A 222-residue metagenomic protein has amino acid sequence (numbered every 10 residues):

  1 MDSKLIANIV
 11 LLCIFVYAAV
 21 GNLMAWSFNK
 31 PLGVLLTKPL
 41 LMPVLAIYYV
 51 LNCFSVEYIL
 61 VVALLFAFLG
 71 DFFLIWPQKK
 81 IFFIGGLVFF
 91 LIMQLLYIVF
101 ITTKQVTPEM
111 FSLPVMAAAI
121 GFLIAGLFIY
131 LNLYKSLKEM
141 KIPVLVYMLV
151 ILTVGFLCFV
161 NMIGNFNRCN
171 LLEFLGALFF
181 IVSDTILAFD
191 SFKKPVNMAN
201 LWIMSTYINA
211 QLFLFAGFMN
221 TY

Functional and structural regions predicted by a protein language model:
M1-Y222: Polytopic alpha-helical membrane-helix bundles and their juxtamembrane interface segments in multi-pass membrane
